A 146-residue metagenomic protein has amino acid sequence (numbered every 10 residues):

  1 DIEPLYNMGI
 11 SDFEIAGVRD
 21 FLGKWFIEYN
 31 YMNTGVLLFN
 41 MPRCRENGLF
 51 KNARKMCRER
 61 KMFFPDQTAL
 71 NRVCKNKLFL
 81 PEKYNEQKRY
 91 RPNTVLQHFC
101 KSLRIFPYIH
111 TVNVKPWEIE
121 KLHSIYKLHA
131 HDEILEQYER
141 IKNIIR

Functional and structural regions predicted by a protein language model:
D1-R19, L38-F39: GT-A fold catalytic core of metal-dependent nucleotide-sugar glycosyltransferases, centered on the diacidic
I2-P4, I27, Y90: A short acidic (Asp/Glu
Y6, E28-M32, N52-R54: Short, surface-exposed, charged loop/turn segments at secondary-structure junctions
G9-I10, Y29-Y31, Y90-R91: Extracellular/periplasmic catalytic domains that process cell-envelope and extracellular macromolecules
R19-W25, K51: Short, flexible, basic/aromatic active-site loop/helix in glycosyltransferases
W25-F26, F106: Short N-terminal binding/cap micro-motifs at the start of the first secondary-structure element
T34, F39-R146: A glycosyltransferase accessory/donor-loop signature
